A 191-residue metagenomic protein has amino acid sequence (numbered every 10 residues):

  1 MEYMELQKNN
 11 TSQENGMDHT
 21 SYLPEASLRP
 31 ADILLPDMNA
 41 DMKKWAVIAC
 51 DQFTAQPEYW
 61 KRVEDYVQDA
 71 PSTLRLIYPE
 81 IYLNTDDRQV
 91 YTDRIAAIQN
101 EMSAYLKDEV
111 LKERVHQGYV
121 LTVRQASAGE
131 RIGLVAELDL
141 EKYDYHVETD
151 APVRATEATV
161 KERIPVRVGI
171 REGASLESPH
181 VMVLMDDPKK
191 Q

Functional and structural regions predicted by a protein language model:
E2-K190: N-terminal extension/subdomain marker
